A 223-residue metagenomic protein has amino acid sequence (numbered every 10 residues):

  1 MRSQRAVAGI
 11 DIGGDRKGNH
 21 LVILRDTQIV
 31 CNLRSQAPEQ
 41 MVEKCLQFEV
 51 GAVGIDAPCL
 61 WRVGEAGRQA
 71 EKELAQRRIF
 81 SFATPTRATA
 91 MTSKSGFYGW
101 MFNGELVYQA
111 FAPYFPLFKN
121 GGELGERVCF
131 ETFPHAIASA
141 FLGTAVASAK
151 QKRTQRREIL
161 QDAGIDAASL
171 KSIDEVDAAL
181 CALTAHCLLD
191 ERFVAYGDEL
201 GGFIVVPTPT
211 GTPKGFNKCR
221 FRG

Functional and structural regions predicted by a protein language model:
M1-A8, I12-G223: RNase H-like (RuvC/DEDD) metal-dependent nuclease/polynucleotide-processing core
